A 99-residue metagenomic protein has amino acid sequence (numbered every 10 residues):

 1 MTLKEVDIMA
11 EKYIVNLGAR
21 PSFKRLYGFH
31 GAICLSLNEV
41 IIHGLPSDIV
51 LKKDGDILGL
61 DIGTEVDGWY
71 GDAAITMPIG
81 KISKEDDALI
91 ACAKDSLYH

Functional and structural regions predicted by a protein language model:
M1-H99: Active-site neighborhoods and metal-handling regions in enzymes and metal-associated proteins
